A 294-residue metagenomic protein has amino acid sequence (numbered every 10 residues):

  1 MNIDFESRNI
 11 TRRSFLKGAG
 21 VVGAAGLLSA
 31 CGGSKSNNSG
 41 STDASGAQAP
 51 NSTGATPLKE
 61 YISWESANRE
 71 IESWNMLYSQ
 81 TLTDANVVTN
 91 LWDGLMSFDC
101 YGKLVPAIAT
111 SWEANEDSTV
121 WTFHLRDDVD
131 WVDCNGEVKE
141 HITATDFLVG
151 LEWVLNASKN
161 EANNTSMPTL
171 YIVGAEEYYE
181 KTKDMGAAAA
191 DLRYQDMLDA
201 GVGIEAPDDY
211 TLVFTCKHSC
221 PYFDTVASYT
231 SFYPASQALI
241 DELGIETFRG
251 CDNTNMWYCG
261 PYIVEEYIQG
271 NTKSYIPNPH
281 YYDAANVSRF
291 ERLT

Functional and structural regions predicted by a protein language model:
M1-I10, G18-A30: N-terminal secretory signal peptides
C31-T42: Bacterial lipoprotein signal-peptidase II cleavage site
D43-Y61: N-terminal low-complexity, Pro/Thr/Ser-rich intrinsically disordered segments that act as propeptides or flexible
P57-N68, V120-F123, F147-G150, L212 (+3 more regions): Short, well-ordered beta-strand elements
E65-E116, W257: N-terminal lobe/hinge region of extracytoplasmic solute-binding protein
E70-Y78, G102-V105, W131-D133, Y222-T225 (+2 more regions): Short, solvent-exposed loop/turn elements at domain surfaces
T110-P168, G174, V213: Aromatic- and charge-enriched surface segment that lines or borders ligand/interaction sites
D184-T211, T215-S288: Gly/Pro-rich hinge or "lid" segments in bacterial periplasmic/extracellular proteins
